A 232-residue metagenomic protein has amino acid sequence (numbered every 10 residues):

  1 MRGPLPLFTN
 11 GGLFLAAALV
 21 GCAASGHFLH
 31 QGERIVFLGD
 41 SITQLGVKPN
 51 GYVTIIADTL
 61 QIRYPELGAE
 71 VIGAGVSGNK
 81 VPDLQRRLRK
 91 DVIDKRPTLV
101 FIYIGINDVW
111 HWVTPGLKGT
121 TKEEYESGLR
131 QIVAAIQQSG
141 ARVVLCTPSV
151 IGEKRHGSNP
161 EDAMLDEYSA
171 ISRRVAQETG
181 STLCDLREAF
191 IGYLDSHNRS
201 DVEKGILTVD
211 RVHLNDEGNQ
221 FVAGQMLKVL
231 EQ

Functional and structural regions predicted by a protein language model:
M1-G12: Bacterial N-terminal signal peptides that target proteins for export
S25-G32: Active-site and ligand/interface coordination hotspots across diverse enzymes and nucleic-acid-associated assemblies
L29, I55-E70, N79, D83-Q232: Alpha-helical cap/lid subdomain in secreted, periplasmic, or secretory-pathway luminal O-acyl-processing enzymes
E33-K48, S77-K80, V109: Catalytic nucleophile-elbow at a beta strand-turn-alpha helix junction centered on a G-D-S/GDSL motif, marking
N50-T54: Short Gly/aromatic-enriched secondary-structure transition segments
